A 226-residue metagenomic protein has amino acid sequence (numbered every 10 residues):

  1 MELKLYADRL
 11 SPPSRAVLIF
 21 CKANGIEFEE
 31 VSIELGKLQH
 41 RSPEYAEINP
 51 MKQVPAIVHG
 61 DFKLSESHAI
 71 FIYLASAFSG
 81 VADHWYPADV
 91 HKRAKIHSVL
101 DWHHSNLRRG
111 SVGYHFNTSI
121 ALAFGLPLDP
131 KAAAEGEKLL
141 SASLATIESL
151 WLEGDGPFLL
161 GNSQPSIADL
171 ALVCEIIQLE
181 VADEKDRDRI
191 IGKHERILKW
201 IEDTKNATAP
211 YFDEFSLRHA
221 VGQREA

Functional and structural regions predicted by a protein language model:
M1-A134: GST-like domain detector, emphasizing the conserved glutathione-binding G-site in the N-terminal thioredoxin-like
M1-L3, H219-A226: Eukaryotic N-terminal low-complexity, Ser/Thr- and Lys/Arg-rich leader segments that predominantly function as
M51, E153-G154, A207: Structured helix-beta-strand junction loops
V99-D203: GST-like fold's C-terminal all-alpha helical module
V112-G113, F215-L217: Short coil/turn segments at secondary-structure boundaries
L159-G161, F212-F215: Extracytoplasmic ligand-binding clamshell segments of periplasmic binding protein
D203-T204, P210, E214: Charged phosphate-binding loop/patch that engages nucleotide di/tri-phosphates or the phosphate backbone of nucleic
